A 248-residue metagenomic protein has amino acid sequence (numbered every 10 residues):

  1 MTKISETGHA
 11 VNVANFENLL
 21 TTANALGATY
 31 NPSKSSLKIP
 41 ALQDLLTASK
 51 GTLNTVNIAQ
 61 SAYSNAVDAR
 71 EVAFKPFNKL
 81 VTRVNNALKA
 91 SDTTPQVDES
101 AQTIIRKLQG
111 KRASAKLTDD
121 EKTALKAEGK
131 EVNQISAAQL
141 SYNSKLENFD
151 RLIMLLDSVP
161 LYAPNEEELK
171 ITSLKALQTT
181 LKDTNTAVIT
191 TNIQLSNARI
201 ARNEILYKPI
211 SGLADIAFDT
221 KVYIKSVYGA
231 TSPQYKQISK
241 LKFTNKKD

Functional and structural regions predicted by a protein language model:
M1-D248: Basic/polar low-complexity intrinsically disordered segments
